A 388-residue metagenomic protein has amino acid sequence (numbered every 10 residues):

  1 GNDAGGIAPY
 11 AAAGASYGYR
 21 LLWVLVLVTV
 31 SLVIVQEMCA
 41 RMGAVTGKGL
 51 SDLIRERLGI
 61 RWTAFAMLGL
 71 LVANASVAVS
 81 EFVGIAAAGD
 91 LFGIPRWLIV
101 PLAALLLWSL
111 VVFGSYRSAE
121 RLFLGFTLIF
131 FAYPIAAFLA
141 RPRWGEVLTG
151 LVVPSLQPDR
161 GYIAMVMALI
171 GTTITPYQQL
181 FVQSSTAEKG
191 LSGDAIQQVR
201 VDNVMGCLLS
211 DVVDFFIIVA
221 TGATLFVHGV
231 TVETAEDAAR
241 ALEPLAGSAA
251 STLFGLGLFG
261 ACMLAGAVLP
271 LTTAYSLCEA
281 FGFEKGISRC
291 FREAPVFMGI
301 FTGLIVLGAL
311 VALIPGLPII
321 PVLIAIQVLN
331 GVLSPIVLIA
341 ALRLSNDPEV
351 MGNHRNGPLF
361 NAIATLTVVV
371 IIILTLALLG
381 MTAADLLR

Functional and structural regions predicted by a protein language model:
P9-G14, E37-W62, H228-E243, F281 (+3 more regions): Flexible loop linkers connecting adjacent transmembrane helices in multi-pass alpha-helical membrane transporters
V24-R57, A66-S76: Juxtamembrane transmembrane-helix boundary signature
V33-V45, A187, L208-D237: Extracellular/periplasmic helix-exit of transmembrane alpha-helices
R41, V45, T63-R96, V100-A104 (+5 more regions): Hydrophobic transmembrane alpha-helices that form the core helical bundles of multi-pass secondary transporters
I60-R61, W97-V100, M205, L209 (+3 more regions): Loop-to-transmembrane helix boundary motifs in multi-pass membrane proteins
F65-M67, L91-V112, I129-Y133, E293-L310 (+1 more regions): Transmembrane alpha-helical segments of multi-pass small-molecule transport proteins
L102, V111-R141, S334, N356-F360 (+1 more regions): Membrane-interface loop-to-helix entry segments
L128-S155, D159, I163-S184, A340-E349 (+1 more regions): Hydrophobic alpha-helical segments and their helix-loop junctions in multi-pass secondary transporters
